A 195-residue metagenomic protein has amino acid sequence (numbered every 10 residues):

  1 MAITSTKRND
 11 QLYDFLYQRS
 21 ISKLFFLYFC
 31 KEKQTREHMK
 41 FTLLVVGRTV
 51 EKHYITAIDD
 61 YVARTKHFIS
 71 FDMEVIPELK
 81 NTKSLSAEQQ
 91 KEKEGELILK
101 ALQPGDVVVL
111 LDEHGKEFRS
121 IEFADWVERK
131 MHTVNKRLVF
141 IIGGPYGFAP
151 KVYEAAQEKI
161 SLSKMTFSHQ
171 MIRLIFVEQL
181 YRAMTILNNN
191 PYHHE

Functional and structural regions predicted by a protein language model:
S5, S20-S22: Serine residues within intrinsically disordered or low-complexity segments
Q11, Y17, Y28-T35: Short, positively charged and aromatic/hydrophobic N-terminal segments
M39-T65: N-terminal beta1-alpha1 ligand-phosphate binding loop
K40-L44, D72-E74, V139: A structural signal for isolated positions on well-ordered beta-strands in alpha/beta enzyme cores
T49, E113-K116, G144-G147: Short glycine-rich anion-binding loops that position phosphate/pyrophosphate groups of nucleotides and phosphorylated
S70-F71, V75-K136: S-adenosyl-L-methionine/SAH cofactor-binding core of RNA-modifying enzymes
P150-H194: Structured adenosyl-cofactor binding patch, chiefly the S-adenosyl-L-methionine
